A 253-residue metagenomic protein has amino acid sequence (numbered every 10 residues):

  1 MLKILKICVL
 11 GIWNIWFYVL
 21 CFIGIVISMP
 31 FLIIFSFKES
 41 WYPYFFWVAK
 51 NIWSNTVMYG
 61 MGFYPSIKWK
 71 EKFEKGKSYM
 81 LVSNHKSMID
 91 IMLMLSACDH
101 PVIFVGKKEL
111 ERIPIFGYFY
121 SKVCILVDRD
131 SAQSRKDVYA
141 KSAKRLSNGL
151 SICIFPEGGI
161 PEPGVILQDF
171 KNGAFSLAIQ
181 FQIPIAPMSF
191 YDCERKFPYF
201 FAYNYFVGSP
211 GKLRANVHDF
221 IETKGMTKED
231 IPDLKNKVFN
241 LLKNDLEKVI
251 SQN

Functional and structural regions predicted by a protein language model:
M1-S36, E71-E74, C193, P232-N253: Membrane-interfacial terminal anchoring regions of lipid-handling membrane enzymes
I25-A49, M58-G60, K75-A132: Catalytic core of membrane glycerolipid acyltransferases/transacylases, capturing the structured, soluble-facing
M61-K68, R135-K136, F197-F200: Short gly/ser/thr-rich secondary-structure transition/capping motifs
S78, G149-C153: Loop/turn-to-beta-strand initiation segments
H85-S87, E157-I160: Short glycine-rich anion-binding loops that position phosphate/pyrophosphate groups of nucleotides and phosphorylated
I115-Y118, L150, G164-D233: A cross-family acyltransferase "interaction/gating" segment
S134-R135, A140-A143, L150-S151, G158-L167 (+1 more regions): Soluble extracytoplasmic domains of inner/organellar membrane proteins
